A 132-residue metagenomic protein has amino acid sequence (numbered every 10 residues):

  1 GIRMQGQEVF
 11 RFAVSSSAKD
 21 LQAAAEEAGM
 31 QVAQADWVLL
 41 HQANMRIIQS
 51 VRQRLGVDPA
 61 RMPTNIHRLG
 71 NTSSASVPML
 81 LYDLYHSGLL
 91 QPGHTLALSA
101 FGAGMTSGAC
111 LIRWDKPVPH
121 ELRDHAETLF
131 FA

Functional and structural regions predicted by a protein language model:
G1-H67, V118-A132: Hydrophobic pocket-lining "lid/loop/helix" segments that shape and contact the acyl-thioester
M4-G6, R11-F12, R68-N71, P92 (+3 more regions): Generic structural "secondary-structure junction" signal
S16-K19, A75-P78, L89-P92: A short linear-motif detector with a strong N-terminal bias
D20-L21, V51, V77-L84: Buried hydrophobic packing segments
I47-Q49, S74, M105-S107: Short active-site-adjacent structural elements
R54, D58, L69, D83-S87 (+1 more regions): Hydrophobic alpha-helical segments
N65-V77: Active-site-adjacent helical/loop segments in soluble small-molecule enzymes
L81-A132: Conserved beta-strand-centric core segments of catalytic alpha/beta enzyme folds
